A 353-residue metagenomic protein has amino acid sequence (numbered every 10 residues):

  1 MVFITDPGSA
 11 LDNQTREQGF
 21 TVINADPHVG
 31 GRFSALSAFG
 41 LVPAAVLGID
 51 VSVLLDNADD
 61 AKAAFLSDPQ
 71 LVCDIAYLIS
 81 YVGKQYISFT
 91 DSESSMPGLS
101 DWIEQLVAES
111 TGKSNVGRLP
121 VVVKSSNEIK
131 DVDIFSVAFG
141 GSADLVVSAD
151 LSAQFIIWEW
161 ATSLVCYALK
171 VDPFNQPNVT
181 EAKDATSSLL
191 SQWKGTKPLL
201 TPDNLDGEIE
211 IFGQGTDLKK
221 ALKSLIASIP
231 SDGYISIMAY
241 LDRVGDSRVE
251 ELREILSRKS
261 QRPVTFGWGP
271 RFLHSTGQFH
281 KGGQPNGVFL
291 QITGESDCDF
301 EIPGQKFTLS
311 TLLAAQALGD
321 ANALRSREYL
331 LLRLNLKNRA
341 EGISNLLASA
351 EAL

Functional and structural regions predicted by a protein language model:
V2-S257, Q261-R262: Active-site phosphate/pyrophosphate-binding segments
G8-F20, G267, L273-H280, G342-L346: Glycine-rich, charge-decorated loop segments at or immediately adjacent to ligand/cofactor-binding or catalytic sites
S100-W102, V132, R248, G277-Q278 (+2 more regions): Short conserved micro-motifs at the rims of enzyme active sites and ligand-binding pockets
F139-A149, L290, K306-D320: Low-complexity, glycine/alanine/valine/leucine- and proline-rich hydrophobic stretches
S163-L169, P173, G294-G304, R327-L332: Ligand-binding clefts of soluble mixed alpha/beta catalytic domains
T180, E208, G215, I226-D232 (+5 more regions): C-terminal amphipathic alpha-helical interaction region
Y234-R271, D299-N322: Extended C-terminal subregions enriched in glycine
P270-K306: Conserved, well-ordered active-site substructure
